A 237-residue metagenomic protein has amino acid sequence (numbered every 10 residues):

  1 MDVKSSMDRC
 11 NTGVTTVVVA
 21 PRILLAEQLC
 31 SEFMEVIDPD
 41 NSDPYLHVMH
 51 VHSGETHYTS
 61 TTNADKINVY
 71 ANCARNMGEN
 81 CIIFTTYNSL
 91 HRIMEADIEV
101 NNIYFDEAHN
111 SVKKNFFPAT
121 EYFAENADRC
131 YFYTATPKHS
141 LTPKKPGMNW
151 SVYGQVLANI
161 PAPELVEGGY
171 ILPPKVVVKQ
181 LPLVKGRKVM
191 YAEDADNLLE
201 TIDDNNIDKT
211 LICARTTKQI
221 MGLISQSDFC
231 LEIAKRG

Functional and structural regions predicted by a protein language model:
M1-D8, V17: Walker A/P-loop
C10-I37, E55, R215-I220: Conserved Walker A/P-loop ATP-binding site and its immediately adjacent core in helicase/helicase-like ATPase domains
V18, I83-T86, D128-A135: Structural recognition of the conserved hydrophobic beta-strand(s) that form the central parallel beta-sheet of P-loop
L24-A64, C230-L231: Conserved helix-turn-beta segment of the N-terminal RecA-like "Helicase ATP-binding" lobe in SF1/SF2 helicases
L29, H91-D97, E107-F123: Conserved ATPase-coupling elements of RecA-like P-loop NTPase cores
A74-I93: Conserved two-lobed SF2 helicase motor
N110-I171: Post-DEXD/H (motif II) to motif III coupling segment of the RecA-like Helicase ATP-binding lobe
Q155-M221, S225-S227: Conserved interdomain linker/interface between the two RecA-like ATPase lobes of SF2 helicase motors
